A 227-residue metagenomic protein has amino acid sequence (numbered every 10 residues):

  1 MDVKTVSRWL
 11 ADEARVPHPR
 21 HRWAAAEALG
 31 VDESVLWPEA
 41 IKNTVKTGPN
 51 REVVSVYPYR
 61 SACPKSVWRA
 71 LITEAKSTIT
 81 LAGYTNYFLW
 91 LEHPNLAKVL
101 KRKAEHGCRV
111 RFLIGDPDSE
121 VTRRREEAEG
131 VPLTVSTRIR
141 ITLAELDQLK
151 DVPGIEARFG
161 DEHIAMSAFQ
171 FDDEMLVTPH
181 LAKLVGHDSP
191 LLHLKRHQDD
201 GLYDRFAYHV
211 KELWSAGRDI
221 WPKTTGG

Functional and structural regions predicted by a protein language model:
M1-P17, E39: Recognition helix of helix-turn-helix/homeodomain-like DNA-binding domains that insert into the DNA major groove
D12, A24, K42: Alpha-helical DNA-recognition elements
P19-V35: DNA major-groove recognition helix of helix-turn-helix/homeodomain DNA-binding modules
V45-T122, H209-E212, D219-I220: PLD-like (HKD) phosphodiesterase/transphosphatidyltransferase domain
V54-A62, A157-D161, K195: Short acidic-hydrophobic, aromatic-tinged amphipathic segments that line or gate anion-handling sites
D116, V121-A165: HKD-type phospholipase D/PLD-like phosphodiesterase module
I155-H193: HKD (HxKxxxxD) catalytic microenvironment of the phospholipase D
Y203-G227: Cysteine/selenocysteine-centered motifs that mediate thiol-based redox chemistry or coordinate metal-sulfur cofactors
